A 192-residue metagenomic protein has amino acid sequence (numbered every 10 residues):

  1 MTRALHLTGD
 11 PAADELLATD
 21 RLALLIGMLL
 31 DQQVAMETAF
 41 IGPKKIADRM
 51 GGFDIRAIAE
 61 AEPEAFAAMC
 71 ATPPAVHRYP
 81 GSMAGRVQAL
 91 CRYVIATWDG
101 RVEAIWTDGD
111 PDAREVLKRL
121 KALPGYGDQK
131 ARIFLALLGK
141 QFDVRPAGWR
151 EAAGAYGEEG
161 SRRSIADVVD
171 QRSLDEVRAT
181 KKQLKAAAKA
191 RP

Functional and structural regions predicted by a protein language model:
M1-E15, T19, A113-L117, D128-P192: C-terminal accessory module of base-excision DNA glycosylases/AP lyases that mediates lesion recognition and DNA
A12-A23, Q33-A35, H77-S82: Structural motif
L25-L29: Short, aromatic/basic-rich helix-turn unit that serves as a nucleic-acid recognition element
L30-D31, A35, A47, A75 (+1 more regions): Amphipathic alpha-helical interaction elements
Q33-T38, G51, I95, F142-D143: Short alpha-helix boundary/capping elements
F40-I46: Short Gly/aromatic-enriched secondary-structure transition segments
R49-K121: Alpha-helical ds-nucleic-acid-binding substructure associated with the helix-hairpin-helix region of base-excision DNA
